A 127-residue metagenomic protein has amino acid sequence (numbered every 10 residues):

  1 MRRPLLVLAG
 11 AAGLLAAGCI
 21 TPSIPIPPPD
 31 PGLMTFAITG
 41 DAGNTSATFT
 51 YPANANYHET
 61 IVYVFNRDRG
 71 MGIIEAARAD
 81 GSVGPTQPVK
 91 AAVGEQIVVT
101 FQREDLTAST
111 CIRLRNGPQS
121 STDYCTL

Functional and structural regions predicted by a protein language model:
M1-A9: Bacterial N-terminal signal peptides that target proteins for export
L15-G18: C-terminal motif of bacterial Sec signal peptides marking the signal peptidase cleavage site
I20-L127: Ser/Thr-rich low-complexity repeats and stalk/linker segments
